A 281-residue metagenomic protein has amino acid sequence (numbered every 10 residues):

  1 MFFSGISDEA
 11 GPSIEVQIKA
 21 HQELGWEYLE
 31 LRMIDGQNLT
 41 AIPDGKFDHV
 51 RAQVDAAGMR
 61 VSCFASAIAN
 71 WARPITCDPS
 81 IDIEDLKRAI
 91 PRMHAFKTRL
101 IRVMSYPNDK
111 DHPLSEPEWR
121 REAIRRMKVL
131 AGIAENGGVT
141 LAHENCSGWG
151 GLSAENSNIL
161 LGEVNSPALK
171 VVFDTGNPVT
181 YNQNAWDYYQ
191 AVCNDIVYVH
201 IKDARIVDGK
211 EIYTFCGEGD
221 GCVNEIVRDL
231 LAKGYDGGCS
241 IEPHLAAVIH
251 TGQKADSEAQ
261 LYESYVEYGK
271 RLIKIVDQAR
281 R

Functional and structural regions predicted by a protein language model:
M1-S7, G11-E27, I83, K97 (+2 more regions): Histidine-acidic metal/acid-base catalytic patches
E9-G11, M33-D35, A67-N70, S105-K110 (+4 more regions): Active-site-proximal loop/turn and secondary-structure-junction residues that shape catalytic pockets, frequently
P12-Q17, D55-A56, A72-V171, T180 (+2 more regions): Active-site acidic/histidine proton-transfer and metal-coordination neighborhood in alpha/beta enzyme cores
E30, C63-A65, R102, A142 (+2 more regions): Conserved beta-strand positions in the central sheet of alpha/beta enzyme cores
L31-V54, Y106-D111: Glycine-rich, proline-tolerant flexible connector loops at the mouths of alpha/beta enzymes
D35-N38, N70-I75, D109-L114, T180-Y181 (+2 more regions): A short acidic, helix-capping loop that chelates divalent metal ions and anchors anionic groups
V50, A89, L130, V199 (+1 more regions): Hydrophobic alpha-helical packing residues
V50-I75: Short hydrophobic interaction/assembly module
